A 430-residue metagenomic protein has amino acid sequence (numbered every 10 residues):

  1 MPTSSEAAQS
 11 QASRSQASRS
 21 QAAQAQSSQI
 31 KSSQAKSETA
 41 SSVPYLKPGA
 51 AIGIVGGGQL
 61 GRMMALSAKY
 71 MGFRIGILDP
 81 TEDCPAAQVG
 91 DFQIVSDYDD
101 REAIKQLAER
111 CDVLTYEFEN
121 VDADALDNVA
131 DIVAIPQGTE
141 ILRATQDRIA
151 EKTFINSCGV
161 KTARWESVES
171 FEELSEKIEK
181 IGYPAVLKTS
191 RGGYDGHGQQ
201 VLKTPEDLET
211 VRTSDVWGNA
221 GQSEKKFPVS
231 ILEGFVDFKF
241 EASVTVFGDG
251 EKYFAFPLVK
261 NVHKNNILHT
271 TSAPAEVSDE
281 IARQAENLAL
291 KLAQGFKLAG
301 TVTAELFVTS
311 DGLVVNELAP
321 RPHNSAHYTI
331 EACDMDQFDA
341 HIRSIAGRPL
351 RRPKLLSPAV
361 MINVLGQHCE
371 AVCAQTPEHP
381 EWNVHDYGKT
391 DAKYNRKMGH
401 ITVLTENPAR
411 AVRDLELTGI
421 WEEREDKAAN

Functional and structural regions predicted by a protein language model:
M1-Q9, A23-T153, E172: ATP-binding N-terminal substructure of ATP-dependent carboxylate-amine bond-forming enzymes
P2-S4, K36-A40, P48, R343-N430: Peripheral (often C-terminal) accessory segments that flank ATP-dependent C-N-forming ligase machineries
A144-S243, F247-L292: Active-site nucleotide/adenylate-binding loops and adjacent lid/helix of ATP-dependent enzymes
V246-G250, L306-S310, G388: Short, low-complexity Ser/Thr-rich regulatory SLiMs
F254-P257, V302, L313-E317: Protein kinase-like catalytic core scaffold
R283-A304, T309-S310, A319-Q367: Active-site "cap" helix and flanking loop/linker of ATP-utilizing ligase/carboxylase catalytic domains
